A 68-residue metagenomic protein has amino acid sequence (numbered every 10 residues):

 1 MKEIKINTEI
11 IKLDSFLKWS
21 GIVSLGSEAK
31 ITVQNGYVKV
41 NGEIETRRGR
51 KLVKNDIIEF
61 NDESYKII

Functional and structural regions predicted by a protein language model:
M1-I11: A detector for short, charged/polar N-terminal pre-domain segments
K2-E3, I57-I68: A positively charged, amphipathic N-terminal helix/segment that binds anionic biomolecules
E9-K54: A basic, amphipathic helix-loop patch mediating RNA/tRNA/ribosome contacts
